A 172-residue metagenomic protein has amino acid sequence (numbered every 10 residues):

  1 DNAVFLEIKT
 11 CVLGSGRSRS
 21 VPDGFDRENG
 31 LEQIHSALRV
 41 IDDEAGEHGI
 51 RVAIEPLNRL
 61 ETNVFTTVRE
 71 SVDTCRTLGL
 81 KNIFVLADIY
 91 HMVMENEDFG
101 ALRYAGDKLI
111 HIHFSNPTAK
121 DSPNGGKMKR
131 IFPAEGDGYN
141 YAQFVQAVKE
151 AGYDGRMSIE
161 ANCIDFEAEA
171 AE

Functional and structural regions predicted by a protein language model:
D1-F84: Active-site acidic/histidine proton-transfer and metal-coordination neighborhood in alpha/beta enzyme cores
E7-I8, F65-A87, V93-E172: Histidine-acidic metal/acid-base catalytic patches
V21, N58, M92, K127-M128: A general structural-boundary detector
